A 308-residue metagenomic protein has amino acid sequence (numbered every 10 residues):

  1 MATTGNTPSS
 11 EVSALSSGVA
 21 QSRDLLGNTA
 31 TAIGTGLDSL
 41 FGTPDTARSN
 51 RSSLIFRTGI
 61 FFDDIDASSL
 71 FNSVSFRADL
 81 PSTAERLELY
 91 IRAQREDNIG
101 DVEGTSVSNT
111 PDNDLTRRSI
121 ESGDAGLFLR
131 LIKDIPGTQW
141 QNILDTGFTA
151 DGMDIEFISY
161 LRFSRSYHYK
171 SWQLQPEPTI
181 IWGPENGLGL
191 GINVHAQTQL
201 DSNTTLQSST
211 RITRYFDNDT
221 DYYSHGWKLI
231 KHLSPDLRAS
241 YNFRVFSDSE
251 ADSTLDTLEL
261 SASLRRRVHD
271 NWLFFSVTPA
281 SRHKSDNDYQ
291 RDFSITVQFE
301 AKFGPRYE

Functional and structural regions predicted by a protein language model:
M1-T46, Y307-E308: Cleavable N-terminal export/targeting peptides
E11-G18, S82-Y223, F243-V245, S253-E259 (+2 more regions): Outer-membrane pore/translocation modules
A30, G34-A47, L80-S82, L129-G137 (+5 more regions): Outer-membrane beta-barrel proteins
P44-F62, W140-L144, W172-P178: Transmembrane beta-strand segments of Gram-negative outer membrane beta-barrel proteins
S49-S53, F71, A84: Extracytoplasmic
R57-I60, L70-P81: An N-terminal, globular interaction/scaffold subdomain
A262-L264, T278, Q290-E308: Outer-membrane beta-barrel "beta-signal"
